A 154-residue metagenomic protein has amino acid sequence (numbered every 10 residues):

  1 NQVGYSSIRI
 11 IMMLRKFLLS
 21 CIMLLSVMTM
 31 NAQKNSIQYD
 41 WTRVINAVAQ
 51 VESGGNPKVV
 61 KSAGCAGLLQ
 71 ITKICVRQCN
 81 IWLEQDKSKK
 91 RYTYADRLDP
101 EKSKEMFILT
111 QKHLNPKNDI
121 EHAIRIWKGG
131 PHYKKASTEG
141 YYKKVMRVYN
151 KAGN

Functional and structural regions predicted by a protein language model:
I10-L18: Bacterial N-terminal signal peptides that target proteins for export
I22-N31: Hydrophobic h-region of N-terminal signal peptides that target proteins for export in Gram-negative bacteria
Q33-W41: Cleaved targeting-peptide boundary
D40-N56, I71, F107, H122-G130: Short, functionally critical alpha-helical segments immediately adjacent to catalytic or ligand/cofactor-binding
N56-V59, Q78-N80: Short, solvent-exposed loop/turn elements at domain surfaces
P57-K58, K134-S137: Extracytoplasmic/secreted cell-surface and envelope-processing proteins
K73, R77-I126, P131-K134, Y142-N150: Alpha-helical segment that forms one wall of the substrate-binding/catalytic cleft in peptidoglycan-active domains
